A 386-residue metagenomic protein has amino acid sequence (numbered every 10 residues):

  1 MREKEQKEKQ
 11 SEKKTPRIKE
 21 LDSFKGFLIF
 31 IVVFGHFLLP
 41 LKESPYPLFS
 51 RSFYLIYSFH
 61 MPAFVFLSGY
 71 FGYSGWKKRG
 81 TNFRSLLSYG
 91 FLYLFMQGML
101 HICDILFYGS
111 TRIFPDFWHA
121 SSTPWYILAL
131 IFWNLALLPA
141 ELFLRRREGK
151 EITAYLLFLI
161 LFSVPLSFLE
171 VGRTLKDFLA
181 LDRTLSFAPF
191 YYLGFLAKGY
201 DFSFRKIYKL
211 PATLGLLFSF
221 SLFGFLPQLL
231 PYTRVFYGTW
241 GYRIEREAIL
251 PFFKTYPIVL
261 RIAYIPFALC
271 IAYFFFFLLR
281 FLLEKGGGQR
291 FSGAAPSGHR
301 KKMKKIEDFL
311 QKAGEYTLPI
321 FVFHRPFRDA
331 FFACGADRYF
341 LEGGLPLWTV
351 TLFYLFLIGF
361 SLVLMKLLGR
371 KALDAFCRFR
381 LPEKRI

Functional and structural regions predicted by a protein language model:
R2-I386: Alpha-helical transmembrane segments and their immediate juxtamembrane cytosolic regions
